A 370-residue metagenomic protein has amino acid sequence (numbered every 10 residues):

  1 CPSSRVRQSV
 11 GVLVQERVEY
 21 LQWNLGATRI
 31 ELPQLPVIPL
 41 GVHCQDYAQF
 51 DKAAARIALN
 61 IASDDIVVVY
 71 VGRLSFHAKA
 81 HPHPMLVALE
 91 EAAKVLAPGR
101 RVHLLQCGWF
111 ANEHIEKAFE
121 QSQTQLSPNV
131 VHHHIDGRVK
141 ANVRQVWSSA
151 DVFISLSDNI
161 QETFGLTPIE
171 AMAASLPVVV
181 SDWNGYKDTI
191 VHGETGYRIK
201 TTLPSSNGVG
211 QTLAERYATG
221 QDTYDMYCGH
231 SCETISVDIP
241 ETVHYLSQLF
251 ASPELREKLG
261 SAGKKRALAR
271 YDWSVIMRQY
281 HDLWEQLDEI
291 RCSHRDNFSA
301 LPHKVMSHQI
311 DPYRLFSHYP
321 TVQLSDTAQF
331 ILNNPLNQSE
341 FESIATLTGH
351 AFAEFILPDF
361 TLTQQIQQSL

Functional and structural regions predicted by a protein language model:
C1-V37, V42-F50, Y280: A short, active-site helix/loop in glycosyltransferases that binds the activated sugar's phosphate group
L40-R138, H308-L315, P320-Q323: Conserved catalytic-core segment of nucleotide-activated headgroup transferases in glycan assembly
V139-K140, Q145-A150: Short alpha-helical donor nucleotide-sugar binding micro-motif in glycosyltransferases
S148-T163, L176: Acidic donor-binding loop of glycosyltransferase active sites
G165-P168, Y186: Short glycine/serine-rich donor-binding loops of glycosyltransferases
E170-A171, V179: Short hydrophobic faces within alpha-helices
P177-V180, I190, Y197-R198: Short hydrophobic beta-strand element within catalytic cores of glycosyltransferases and related nucleotide-activated
R216-L370: C-terminal amphipathic helix plus adjacent low-complexity, charged tail appended to glycosyltransferase catalytic
